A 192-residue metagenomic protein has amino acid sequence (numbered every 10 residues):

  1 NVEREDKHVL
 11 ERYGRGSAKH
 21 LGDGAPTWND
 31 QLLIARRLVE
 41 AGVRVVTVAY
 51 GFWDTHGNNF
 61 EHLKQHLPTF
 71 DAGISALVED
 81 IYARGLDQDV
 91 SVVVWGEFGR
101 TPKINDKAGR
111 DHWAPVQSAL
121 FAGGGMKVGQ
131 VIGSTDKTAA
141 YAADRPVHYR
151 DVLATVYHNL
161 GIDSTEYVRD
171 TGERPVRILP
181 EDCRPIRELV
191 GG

Functional and structural regions predicted by a protein language model:
N1-G192: Ligand-binding pockets and gating/stacking loops
